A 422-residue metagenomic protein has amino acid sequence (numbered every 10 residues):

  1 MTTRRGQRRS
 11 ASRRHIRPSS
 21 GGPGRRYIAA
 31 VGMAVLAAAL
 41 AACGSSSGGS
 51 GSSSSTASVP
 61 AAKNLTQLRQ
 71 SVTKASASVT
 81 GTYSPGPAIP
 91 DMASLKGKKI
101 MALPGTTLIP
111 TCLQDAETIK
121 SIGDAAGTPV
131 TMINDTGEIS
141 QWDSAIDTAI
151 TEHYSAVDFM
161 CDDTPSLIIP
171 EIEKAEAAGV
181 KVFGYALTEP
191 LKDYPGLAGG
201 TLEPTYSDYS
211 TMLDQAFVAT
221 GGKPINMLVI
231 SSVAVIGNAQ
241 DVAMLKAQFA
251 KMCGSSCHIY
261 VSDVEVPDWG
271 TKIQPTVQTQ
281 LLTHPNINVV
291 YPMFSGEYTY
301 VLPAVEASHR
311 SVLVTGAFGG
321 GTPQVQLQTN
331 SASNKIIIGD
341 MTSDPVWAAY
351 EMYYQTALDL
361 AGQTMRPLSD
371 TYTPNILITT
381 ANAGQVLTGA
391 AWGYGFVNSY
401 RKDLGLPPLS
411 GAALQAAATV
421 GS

Functional and structural regions predicted by a protein language model:
A38-A42: C-terminal motif of bacterial Sec signal peptides marking the signal peptidase cleavage site
C43-S55: Bacterial lipoprotein signal-peptidase II cleavage site
T56-L65, R69-T118, I122, T131-D143 (+3 more regions): Extracytoplasmic "Venus flytrap"
A57-G97, D344, A349-S422: Hinge/cleft segment of the Venus flytrap/periplasmic-binding protein
A61, S166, E171-S207, N226 (+2 more regions): Flexible loop/hinge segments that line or gate small-molecule binding clefts
Y83, P87, G199-M227, Q240 (+3 more regions): Hydrophobic alpha-helical segments within soluble ligand-binding/sensing domains
I100, P104-G105, I109, I119-S121 (+2 more regions): An alpha-beta-alpha
F183-K192, Y291-K335: Venus flytrap/periplasmic-binding-protein-like
